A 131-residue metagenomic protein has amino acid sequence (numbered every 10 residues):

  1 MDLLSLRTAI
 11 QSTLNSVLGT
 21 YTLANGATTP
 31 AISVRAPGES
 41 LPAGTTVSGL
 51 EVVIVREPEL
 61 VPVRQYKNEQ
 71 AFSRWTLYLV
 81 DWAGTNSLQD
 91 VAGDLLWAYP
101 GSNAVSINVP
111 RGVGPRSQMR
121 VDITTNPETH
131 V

Functional and structural regions predicted by a protein language model:
M1-Q65, T85-Q89, G112-R116: Small/polar-rich, solvent-exposed N-terminal microdomains that initiate assembly or binding
T20-L23, Q89-V131: Acidic-leaning, charged glycine-interspersed low-complexity segments
G38, V61, L79, V105-I107: Generic preference for well-ordered secondary structure
G49-E51, S73-W75, D81, Y99-P100: Functionally constrained cores in energy, signaling, and assembly domains
K67-G84, S117-V131: Oligomerization/assembly interface segments of phage tail-like spikes and tubes
